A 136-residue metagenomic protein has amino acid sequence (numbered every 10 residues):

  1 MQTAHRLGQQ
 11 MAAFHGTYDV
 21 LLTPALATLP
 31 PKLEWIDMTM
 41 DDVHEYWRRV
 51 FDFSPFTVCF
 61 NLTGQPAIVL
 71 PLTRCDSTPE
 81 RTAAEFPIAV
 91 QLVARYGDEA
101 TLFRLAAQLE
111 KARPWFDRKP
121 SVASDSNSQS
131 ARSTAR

Functional and structural regions predicted by a protein language model:
M1-A12, T17, N61-R136: Structural helix-boundary/capping segments
L26-L29: Short glycine-rich anion-binding loops that position phosphate/pyrophosphate groups of nucleotides and phosphorylated
P31-F53: Short, surface-exposed loop/helix-turn segments at secondary-structure junctions that function as lids/hinges flanking
V50-T63: Hydrophobic alpha-helical segments in the ANL/AMP-binding
